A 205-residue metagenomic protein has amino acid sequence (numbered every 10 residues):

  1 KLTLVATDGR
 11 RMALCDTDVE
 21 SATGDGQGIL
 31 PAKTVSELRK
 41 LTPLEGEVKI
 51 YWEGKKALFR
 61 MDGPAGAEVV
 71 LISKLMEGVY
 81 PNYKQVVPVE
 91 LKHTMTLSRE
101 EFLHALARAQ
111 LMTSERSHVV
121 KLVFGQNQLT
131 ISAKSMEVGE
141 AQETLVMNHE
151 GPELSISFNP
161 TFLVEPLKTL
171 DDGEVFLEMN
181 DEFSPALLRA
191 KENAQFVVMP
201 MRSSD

Functional and structural regions predicted by a protein language model:
K1-D16, E20-L75, E90-D205: DNA polymerase processivity clamps
Q85-V87: Short low-complexity stretches enriched in small and charged residues
